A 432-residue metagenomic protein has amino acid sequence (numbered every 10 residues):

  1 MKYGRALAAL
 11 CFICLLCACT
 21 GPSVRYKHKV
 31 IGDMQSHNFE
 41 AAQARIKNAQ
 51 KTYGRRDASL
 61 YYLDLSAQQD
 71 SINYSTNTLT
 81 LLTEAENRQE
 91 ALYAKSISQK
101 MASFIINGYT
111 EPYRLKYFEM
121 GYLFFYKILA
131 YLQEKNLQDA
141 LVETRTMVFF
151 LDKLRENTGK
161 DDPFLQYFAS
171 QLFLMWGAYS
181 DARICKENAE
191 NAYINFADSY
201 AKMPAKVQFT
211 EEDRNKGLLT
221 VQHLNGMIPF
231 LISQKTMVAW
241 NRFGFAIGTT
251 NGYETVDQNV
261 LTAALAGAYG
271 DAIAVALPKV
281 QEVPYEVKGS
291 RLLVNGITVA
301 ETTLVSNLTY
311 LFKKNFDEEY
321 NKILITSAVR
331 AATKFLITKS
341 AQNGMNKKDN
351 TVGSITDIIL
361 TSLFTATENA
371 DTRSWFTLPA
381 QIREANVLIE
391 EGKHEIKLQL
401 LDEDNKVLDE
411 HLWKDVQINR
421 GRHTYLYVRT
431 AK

Functional and structural regions predicted by a protein language model:
L15-A41, N48-Q50: Bacterial Sec signal peptide processing site at the extreme N-terminus
S23, R56-S59, Y113-G121, D161-P163: Start-of-helix signal in alpha-solenoid helical-repeat scaffolds, especially tetratricopeptide repeats
H28-K29, L63-D64, Q68, E119-L129 (+2 more regions): "A position-specific structural signal for the A-helix of alpha-solenoid helical repeats
F39-E40, S75, L82, L137 (+1 more regions): TPR-repeat structural position
G54-S59, R88-Q99, K153-K160, E190-Q208: Boundary/linker segments of alpha-helical solenoid repeat arrays
L79-E90, R145-F149, L172-A197: TPR/TPR-like (Sel1-like) alpha-helical repeat modules
Q208, R214-K432: Short loop/turn and low-complexity linker motifs enriched in small/turn-promoting residues
